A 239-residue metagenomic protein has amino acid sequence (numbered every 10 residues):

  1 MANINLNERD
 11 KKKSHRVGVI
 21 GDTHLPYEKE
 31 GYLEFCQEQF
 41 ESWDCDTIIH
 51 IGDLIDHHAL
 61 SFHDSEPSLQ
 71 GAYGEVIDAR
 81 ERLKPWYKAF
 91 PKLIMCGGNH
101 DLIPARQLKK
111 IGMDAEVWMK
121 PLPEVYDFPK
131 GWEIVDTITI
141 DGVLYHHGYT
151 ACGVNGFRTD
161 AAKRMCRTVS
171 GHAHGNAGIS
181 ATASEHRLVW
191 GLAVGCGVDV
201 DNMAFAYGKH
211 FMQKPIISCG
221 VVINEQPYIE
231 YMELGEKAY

Functional and structural regions predicted by a protein language model:
M1-I20: Acidic, histidine-bearing metal-coordination/catalytic regions of metal-dependent phosphoesterases
I4-D10, V135-D141, S180-T182: Short acidic-hydrophobic surface loop/beta-edge motif
K11-K13, E41-D44, Y87-A89, T139 (+2 more regions): Flexible, charged surface loops at secondary-structure boundaries
K11-R16, S42-W43, Y231-Y239: Polar, enzyme-active/binding microenvironments
H15-V17, T47-I49, V143-L144, R167-V169: Structural motif
R16-F128: Core catalytic region of metal-dependent phosphoesterases/phosphodiesterases, especially metallo-beta-lactamase-like
P123-I140: Short acidic low-complexity segments
V143-E236: Conserved beta-sheet core of the metallophosphoesterase superfamily
